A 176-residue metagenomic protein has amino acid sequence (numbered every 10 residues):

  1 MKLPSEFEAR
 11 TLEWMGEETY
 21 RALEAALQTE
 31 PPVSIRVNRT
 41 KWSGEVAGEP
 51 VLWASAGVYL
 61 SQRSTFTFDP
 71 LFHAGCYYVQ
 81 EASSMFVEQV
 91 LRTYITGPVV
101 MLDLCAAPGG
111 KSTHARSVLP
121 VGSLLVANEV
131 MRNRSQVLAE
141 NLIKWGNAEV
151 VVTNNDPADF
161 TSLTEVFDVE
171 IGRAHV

Functional and structural regions predicted by a protein language model:
M1-H175: S-adenosylmethionine
